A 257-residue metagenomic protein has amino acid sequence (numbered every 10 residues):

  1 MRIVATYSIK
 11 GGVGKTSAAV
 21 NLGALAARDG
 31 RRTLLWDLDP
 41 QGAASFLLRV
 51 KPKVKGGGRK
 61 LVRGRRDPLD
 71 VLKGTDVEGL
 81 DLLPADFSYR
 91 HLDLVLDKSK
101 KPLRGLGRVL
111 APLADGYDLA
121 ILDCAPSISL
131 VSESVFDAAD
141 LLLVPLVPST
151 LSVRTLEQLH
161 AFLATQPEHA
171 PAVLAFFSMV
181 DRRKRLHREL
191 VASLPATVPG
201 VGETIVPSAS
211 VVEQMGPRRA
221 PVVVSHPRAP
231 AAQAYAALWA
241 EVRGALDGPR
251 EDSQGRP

Functional and structural regions predicted by a protein language model:
M1-P257: P-loop NTP-binding core
